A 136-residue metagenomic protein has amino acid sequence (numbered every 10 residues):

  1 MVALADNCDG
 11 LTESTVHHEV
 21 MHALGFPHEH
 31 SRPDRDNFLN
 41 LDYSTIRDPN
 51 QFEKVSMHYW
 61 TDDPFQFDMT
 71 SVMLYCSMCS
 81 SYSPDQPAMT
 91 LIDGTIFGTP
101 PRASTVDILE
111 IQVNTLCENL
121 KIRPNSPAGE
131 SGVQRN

Functional and structural regions predicted by a protein language model:
M1-N136: Zinc-dependent metalloendopeptidases
